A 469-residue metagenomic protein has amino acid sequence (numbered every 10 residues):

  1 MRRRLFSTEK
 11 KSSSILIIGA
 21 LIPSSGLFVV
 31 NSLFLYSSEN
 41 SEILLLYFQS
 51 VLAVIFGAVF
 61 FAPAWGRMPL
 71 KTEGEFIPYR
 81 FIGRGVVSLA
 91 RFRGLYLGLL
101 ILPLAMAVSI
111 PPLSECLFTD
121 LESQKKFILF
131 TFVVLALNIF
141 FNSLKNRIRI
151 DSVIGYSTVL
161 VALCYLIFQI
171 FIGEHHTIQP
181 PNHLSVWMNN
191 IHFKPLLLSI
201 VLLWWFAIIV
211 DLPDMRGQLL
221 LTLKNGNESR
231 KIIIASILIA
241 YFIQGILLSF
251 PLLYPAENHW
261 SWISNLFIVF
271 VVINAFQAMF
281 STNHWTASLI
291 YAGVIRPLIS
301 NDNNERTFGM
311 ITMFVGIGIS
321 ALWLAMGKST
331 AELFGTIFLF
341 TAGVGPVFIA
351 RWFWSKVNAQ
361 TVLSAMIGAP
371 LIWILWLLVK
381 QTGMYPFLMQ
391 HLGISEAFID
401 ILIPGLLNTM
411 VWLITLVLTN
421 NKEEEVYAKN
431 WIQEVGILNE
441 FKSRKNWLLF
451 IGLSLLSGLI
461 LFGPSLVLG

Functional and structural regions predicted by a protein language model:
M1-G469: Membrane-embedded helix-loop-helix hairpins and adjacent transmembrane boundary segments in multi-pass transporters
